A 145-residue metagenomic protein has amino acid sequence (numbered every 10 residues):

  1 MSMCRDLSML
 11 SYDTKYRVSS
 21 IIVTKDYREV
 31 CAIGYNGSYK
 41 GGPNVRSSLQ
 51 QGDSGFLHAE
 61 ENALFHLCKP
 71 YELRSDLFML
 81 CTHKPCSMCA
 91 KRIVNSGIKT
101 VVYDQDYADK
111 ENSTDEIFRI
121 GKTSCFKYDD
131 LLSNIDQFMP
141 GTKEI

Functional and structural regions predicted by a protein language model:
M1-I145: Zinc-dependent deaminase catalytic domain
